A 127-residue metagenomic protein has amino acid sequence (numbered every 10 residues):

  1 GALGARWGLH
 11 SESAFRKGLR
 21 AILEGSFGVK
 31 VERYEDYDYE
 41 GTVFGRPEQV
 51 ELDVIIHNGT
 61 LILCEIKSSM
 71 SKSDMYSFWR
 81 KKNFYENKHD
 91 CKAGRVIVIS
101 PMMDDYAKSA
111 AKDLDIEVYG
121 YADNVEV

Functional and structural regions predicted by a protein language model:
G1-G25: Amphipathic, low-proline, heptad-repeat alpha-helices and/or compositionally biased low-complexity charged/polar-rich
L19, L52-D74, F78-N83: Conserved catalytic cores of phosphodiester-cleaving nucleases, focusing on short active-site segments
L23-R33: Short secondary-structure junctions
V31-N58: Active-site metal-binding core of divalent-cation-utilizing nuclease and nuclease-like domains
G59-T60, C91-G94, I116: Short glycine-/polar-rich loops that comprise or flank the Walker A/P-loop and associated switch/sensor motifs
E65, R95-V98: Short catalytic-loop micro-motif centered on adjacent basic/acidic residues
F84-K92: Arginine/glycine-rich "motif VI" loop of SF2 helicases in the C-terminal RecA-like domain
I97-V127: Domain-level recognition of nuclease-like catalytic cores that cleave nucleotide substrates
